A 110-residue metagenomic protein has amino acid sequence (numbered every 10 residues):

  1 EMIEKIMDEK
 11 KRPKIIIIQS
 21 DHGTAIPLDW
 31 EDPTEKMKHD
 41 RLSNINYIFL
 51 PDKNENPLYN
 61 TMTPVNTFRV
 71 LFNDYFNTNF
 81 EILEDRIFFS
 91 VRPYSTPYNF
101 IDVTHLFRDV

Functional and structural regions predicted by a protein language model:
E1-V110: Catalytic domains that recognize anionic headgroups
